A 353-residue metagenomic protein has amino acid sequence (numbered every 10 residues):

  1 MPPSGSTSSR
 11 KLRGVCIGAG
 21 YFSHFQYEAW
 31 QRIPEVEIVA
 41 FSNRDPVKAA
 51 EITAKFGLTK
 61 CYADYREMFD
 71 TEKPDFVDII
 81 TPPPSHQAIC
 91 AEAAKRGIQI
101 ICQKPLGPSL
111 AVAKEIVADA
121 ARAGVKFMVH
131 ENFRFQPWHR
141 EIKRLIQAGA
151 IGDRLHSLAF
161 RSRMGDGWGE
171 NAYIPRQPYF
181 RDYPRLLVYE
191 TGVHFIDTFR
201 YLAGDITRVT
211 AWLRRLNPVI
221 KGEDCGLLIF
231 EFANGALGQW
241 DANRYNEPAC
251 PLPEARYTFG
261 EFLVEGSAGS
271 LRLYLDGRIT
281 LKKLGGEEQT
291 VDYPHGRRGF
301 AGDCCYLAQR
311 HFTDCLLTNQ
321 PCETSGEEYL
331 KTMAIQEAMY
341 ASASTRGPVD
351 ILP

Functional and structural regions predicted by a protein language model:
M1-F56: N-terminal Rossmann-like dinucleotide-binding module
M1-K11, F76-T81, K283-G286, F312-P353: C-terminal helix-rich "cap/oligomerization" subdomain common to oxidoreductases
P2, I196-R278, Y306-Q320: Contiguous beta-strand/loop segments that form the cofactor/metal-binding neighborhood of enzyme cores
D45, F56-D119: Beta-loop-alpha module in the N-terminal Rossmann-like domain of NAD(P)-dependent dehydrogenases, especially those
C102, F127-V129, A159, W240 (+1 more regions): Hydrophobic residues in well-ordered beta-strands that form the structural core
K126, F133-I220, I229, R346: Predominantly a Rossmann-like dinucleotide-binding segment in NAD(P)-dependent oxidoreductases
R297-Q309: Active-site loop of classical SDR/Rossmann-like NAD(P)-dependent oxidoreductases, centered on the catalytic Tyr-X3-Lys
